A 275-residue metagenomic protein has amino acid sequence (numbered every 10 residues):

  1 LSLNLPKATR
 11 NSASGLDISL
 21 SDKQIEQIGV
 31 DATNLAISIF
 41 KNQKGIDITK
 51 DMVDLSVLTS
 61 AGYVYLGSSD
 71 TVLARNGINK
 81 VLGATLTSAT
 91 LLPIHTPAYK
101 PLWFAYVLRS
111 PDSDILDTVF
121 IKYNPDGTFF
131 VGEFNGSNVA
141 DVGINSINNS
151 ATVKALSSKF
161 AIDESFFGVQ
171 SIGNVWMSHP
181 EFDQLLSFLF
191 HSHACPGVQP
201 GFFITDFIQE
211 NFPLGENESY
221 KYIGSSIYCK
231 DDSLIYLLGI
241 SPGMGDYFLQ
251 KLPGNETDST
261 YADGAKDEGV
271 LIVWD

Functional and structural regions predicted by a protein language model:
L3-A194, F203-D275: Non-transmembrane, aqueous-exposed alpha-helical and coiled segments at domain scale
